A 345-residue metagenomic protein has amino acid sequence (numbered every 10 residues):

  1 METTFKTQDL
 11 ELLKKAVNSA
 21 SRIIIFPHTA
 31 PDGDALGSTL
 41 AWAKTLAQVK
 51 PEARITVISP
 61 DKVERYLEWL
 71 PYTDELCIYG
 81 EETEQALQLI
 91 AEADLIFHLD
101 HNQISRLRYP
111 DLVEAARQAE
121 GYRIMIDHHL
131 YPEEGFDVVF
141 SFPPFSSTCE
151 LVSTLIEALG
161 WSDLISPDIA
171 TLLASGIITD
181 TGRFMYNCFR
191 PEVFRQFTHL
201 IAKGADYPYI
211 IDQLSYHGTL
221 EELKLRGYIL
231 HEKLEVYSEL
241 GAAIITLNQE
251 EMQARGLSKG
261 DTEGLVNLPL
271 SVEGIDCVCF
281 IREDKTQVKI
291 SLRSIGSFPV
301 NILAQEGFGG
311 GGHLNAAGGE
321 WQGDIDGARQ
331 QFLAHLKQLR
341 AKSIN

Functional and structural regions predicted by a protein language model:
E2-T29, S38-P71, E75, E84-L87 (+3 more regions): Hydrophobic helix-and-loop "lid/oligomerization" segment in the mid-to-C-terminal part of catalytic domains
A30-P31, H101-I104, H129-Y131, Q249-E250 (+1 more regions): Short glycine-rich anion-binding loops that position phosphate/pyrophosphate groups of nucleotides and phosphorylated
G33-T39, I104-Y109: Short glycine/serine/threonine-rich phosphate/pyrophosphate-binding segments that cradle anionic phosphate groups
G37-T45, S147-T154: Short amphipathic alpha-helical face segments that pack within enzyme cores and frequently flank/anchor catalytic
K50-A53, Q118-Y122: A short helix->loop->beta-strand "cap" motif at the edges of active sites that frequently abuts
E82-E84, D94-D111, I124, Y131: Glycine-rich phosphate-binding loops that contact phosphosugars or nucleotide phosphates
L89-A91, L112-E120: Short, conserved loop/helix-junction motifs that constitute active-site signature segments in enzyme catalytic cores
I126-Q196: Short alpha-helices
